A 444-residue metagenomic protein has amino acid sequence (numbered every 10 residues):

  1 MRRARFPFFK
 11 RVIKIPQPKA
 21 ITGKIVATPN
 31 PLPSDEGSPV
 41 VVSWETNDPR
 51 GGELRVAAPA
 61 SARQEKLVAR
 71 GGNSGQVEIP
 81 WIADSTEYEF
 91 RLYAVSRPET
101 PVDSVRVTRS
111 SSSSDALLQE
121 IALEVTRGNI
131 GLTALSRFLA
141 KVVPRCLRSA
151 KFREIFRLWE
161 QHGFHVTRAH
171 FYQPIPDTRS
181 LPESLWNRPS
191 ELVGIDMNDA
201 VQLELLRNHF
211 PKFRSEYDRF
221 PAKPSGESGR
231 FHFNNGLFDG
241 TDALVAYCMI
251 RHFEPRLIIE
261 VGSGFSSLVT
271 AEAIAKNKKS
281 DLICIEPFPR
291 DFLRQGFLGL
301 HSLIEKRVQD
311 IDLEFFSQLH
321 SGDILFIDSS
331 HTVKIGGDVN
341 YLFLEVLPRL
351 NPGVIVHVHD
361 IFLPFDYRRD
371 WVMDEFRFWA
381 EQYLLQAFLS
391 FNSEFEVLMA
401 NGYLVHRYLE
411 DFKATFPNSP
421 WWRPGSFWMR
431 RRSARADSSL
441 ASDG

Functional and structural regions predicted by a protein language model:
M1, K14-I15, G264, D360: Short amphipathic alpha-helical "recognition" segments used for binding
R2-L117: Extended, solvent-exposed regions of the mature portions of secreted/cell-surface glycoproteins
L118-I283, P287-H357, I361-G444: A short alpha-helical cap/connector motif
